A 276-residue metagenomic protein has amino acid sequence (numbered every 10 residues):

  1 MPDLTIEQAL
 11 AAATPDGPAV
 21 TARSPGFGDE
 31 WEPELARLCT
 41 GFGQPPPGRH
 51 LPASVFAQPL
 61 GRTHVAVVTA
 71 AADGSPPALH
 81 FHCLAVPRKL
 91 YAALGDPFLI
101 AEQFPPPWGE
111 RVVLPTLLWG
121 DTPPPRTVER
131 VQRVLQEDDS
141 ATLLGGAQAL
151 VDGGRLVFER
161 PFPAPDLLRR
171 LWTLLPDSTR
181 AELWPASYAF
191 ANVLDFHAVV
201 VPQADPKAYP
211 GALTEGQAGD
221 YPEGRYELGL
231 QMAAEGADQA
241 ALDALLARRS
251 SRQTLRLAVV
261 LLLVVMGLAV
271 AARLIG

Functional and structural regions predicted by a protein language model:
M1, L10, L90, F162 (+2 more regions): A broadly conserved detector of short glycine/acidic/proline-rich loop/turn motifs that flank catalytic sites and bind
M1-P123, R180, V265: Extended, helix-rich scaffolding/adaptor regions
R23, H82-R88, L114-R133, D152-V157 (+1 more regions): Charged, low-complexity surface segments at secondary-structure and domain boundaries
W119-V199: Extended amphipathic alpha-helical scaffold segments
V199-Y226: Intrinsically disordered, low-complexity intracellular terminal segments
R225-R249: Juxtamembrane amphipathic/hinge helix adjacent to a transmembrane helix
S251-G276: C-terminal single-pass membrane-anchor helix
